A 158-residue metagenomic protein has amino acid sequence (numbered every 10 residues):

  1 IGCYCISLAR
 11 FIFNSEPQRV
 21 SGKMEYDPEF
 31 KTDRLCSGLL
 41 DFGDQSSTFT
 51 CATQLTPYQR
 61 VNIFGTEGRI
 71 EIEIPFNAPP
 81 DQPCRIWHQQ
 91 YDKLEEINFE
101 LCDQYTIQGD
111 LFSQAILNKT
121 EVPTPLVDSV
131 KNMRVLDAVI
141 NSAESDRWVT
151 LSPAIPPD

Functional and structural regions predicted by a protein language model:
C3-P79, G109-T120, P153-D158: Contiguous beta-strand/loop segments that form the cofactor/metal-binding neighborhood of enzyme cores
D41, F64, W87-Q89, A143: A general beta-strand register signal
V61, P79-Y91: Short polybasic amphipathic segments
P80, N98-D110: Active-site loop of classical SDR/Rossmann-like NAD(P)-dependent oxidoreductases, centered on the catalytic Tyr-X3-Lys
E95-F99, V149-L151: Generic detection of short hydrophobic beta-strand segments and adjacent strand-loop junctions
Q114-D158: C-terminal helix-rich "cap/oligomerization" subdomain common to oxidoreductases
